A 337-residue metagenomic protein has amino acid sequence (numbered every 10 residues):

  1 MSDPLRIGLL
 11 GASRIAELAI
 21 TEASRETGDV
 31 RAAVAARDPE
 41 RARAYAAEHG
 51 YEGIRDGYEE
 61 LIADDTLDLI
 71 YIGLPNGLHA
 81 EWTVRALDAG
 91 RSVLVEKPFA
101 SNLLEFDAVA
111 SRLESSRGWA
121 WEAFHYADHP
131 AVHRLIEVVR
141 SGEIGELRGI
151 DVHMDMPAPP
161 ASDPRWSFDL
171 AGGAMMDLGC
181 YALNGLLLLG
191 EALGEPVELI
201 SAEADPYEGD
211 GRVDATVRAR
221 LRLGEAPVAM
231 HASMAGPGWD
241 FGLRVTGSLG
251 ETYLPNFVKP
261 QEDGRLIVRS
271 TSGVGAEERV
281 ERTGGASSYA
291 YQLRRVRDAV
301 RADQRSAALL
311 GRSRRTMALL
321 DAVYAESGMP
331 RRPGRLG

Functional and structural regions predicted by a protein language model:
M1-H49: N-terminal Rossmann-like dinucleotide-binding module
M1-P4, L9, D29, L69-Y71 (+1 more regions): C-terminal helix-rich "cap/oligomerization" subdomain common to oxidoreductases
R37, E281-R294: Active-site loop of classical SDR/Rossmann-like NAD(P)-dependent oxidoreductases, centered on the catalytic Tyr-X3-Lys
A44-Y51, A108-L113: Short, conserved SAM-binding/catalytic segment of Class I S-adenosyl-L-methionine-dependent methyltransferases
Y51-Y58: Conserved SAM-binding strand-loop segment of SAM-dependent methyltransferases
L69, P75-N76, A80-A127: Beta-strand-loop-alpha-helix segment that lines the small-molecule cofactor/substrate pocket of alpha/beta enzymes
Y126-I200, D205-G209: Predominantly a Rossmann-like dinucleotide-binding segment in NAD(P)-dependent oxidoreductases
N184-P260, R294-Q304, G337: Contiguous beta-strand/loop segments that form the cofactor/metal-binding neighborhood of enzyme cores
